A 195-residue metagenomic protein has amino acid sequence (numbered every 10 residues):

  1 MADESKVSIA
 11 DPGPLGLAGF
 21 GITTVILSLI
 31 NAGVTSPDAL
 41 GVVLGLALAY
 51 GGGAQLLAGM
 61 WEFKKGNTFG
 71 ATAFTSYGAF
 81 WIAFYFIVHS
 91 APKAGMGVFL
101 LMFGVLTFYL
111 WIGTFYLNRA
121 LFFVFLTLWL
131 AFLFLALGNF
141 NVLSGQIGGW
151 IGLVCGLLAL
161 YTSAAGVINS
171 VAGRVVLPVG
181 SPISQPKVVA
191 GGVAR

Functional and structural regions predicted by a protein language model:
M1-Q55, I183-V193: N-terminal topogenic module of multi-pass integral membrane proteins
S28, A32, A58-F63, A71-T72 (+2 more regions): A structural feature that tracks compact, well-ordered secondary-structure segments with a strong bias toward
N31-L40, H89-A94, N139-Q146: Helix-coil boundary and interhelical linker segments in multi-pass alpha-helical membrane proteins
P37-Y50, A91-M102, V124-F125, W150-L153: Structural signature of hydrophobic alpha-helical transmembrane segments
L57-K64, A83-A91, L106-G113: Membrane-helix exit/interface motif
W61-F69, I112-F123: Membrane-helix interface "capping/anchor" motifs
A71-T75, A79-V98: Helix-adjacent hinge/juxtasegments
V98-Y109, R119-F140, S144-A165: Alpha-helical membrane segments in multi-pass integral membrane proteins
